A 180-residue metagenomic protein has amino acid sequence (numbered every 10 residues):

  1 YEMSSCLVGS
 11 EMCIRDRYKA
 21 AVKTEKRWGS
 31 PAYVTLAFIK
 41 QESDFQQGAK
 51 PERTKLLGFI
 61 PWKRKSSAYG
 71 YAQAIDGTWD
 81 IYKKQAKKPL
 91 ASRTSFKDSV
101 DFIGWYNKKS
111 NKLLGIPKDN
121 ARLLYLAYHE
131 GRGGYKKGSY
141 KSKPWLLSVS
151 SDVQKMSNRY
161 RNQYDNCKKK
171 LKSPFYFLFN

Functional and structural regions predicted by a protein language model:
Y1-G9, I14: Single conserved hydrophobic/aromatic residue that forms the stacking wall/gate of nucleotide- or nucleobase-binding
E11, R15-Y18, R27-A32, K50 (+4 more regions): Solvent-exposed, acidic/flexible segments
G29-L56, I103, Y125-H129: Short, functionally critical alpha-helical segments immediately adjacent to catalytic or ligand/cofactor-binding
D44-P51, L113, G131-K141: Secretory-pathway/luminal and periplasmic proteins that interact with or process carbohydrate-rich
A49-I81, Y125-A127, W145: Short, surface-exposed glycine/acidic/tryptophan-bearing loops
P61-S66, D119-L171: Catalytic and substrate-binding regions of cell-wall glycan-acting enzymes that process beta-1,4-linked
Y71-L123, A127-Y135: Alpha-helical segment that forms one wall of the substrate-binding/catalytic cleft in peptidoglycan-active domains
K169-N180: Low-complexity, Gly/Ser/Thr/Pro-rich intrinsically disordered linker/tail segments
